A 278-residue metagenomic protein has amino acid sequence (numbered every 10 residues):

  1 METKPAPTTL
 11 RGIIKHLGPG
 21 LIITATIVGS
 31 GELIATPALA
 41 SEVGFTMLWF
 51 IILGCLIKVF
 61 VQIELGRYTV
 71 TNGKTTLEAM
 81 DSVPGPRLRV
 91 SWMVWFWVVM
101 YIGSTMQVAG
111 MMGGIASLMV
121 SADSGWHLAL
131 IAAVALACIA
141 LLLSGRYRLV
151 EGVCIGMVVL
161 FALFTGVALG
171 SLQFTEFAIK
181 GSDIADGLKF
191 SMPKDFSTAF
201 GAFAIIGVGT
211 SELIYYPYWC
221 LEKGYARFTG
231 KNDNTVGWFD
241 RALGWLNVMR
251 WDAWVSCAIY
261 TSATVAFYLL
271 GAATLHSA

Functional and structural regions predicted by a protein language model:
M1-E32, S91, Y225, L243-V255: Membrane-interface "cap" regions at the ends of multi-pass membrane proteins
E2, T36-A38, I63-L88, M119 (+1 more regions): Flexible loop linkers connecting adjacent transmembrane helices in multi-pass alpha-helical membrane transporters
H16-G54: Transmembrane helix-boundary motif of multi-pass solute transporters/channels
I23, F50-V83, F96-I102: Juxtamembrane transmembrane-helix boundary signature
F60-T71, C220-L221, R227-F228, I259-A278: Extracellular/periplasmic helix-exit of transmembrane alpha-helices
V90-D123: Hydrophobic transmembrane alpha-helices that form the core helical bundles of multi-pass secondary transporters
V94-W97, S121-S144, V159-G170: Transmembrane alpha-helical segments of multi-pass small-molecule transport proteins
V159-K194, A199-L221: Hydrophobic alpha-helical segments and their helix-loop junctions in multi-pass secondary transporters
